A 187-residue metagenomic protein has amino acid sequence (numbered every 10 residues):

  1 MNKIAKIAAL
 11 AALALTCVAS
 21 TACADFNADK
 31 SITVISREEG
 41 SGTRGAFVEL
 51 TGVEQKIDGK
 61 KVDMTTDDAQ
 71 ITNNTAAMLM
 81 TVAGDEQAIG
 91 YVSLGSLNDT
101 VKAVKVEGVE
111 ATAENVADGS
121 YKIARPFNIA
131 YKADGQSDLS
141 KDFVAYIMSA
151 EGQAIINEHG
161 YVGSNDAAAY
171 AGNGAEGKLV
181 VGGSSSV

Functional and structural regions predicted by a protein language model:
M1-D25: Sec-dependent N-terminal signal peptides of Gram-positive bacterial secreted proteins and lipoproteins
C23-V187: Exported/periplasmic ABC-transporter solute-binding proteins
